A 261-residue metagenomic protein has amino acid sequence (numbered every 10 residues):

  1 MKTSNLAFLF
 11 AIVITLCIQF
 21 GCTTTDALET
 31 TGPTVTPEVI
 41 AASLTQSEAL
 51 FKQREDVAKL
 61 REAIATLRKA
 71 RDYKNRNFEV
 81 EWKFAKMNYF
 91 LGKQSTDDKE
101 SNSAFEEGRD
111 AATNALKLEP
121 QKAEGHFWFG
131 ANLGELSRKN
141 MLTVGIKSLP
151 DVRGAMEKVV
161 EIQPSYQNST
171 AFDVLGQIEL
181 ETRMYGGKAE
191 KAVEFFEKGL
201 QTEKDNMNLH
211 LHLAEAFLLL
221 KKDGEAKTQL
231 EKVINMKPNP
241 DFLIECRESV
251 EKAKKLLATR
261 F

Functional and structural regions predicted by a protein language model:
C22-K74, F78-F90: N-terminal leader/linker segments that initiate helical-solenoid repeat arrays
K52-E55, A85, F90-K99, E135-V144 (+4 more regions): Short coil/turn linking the two alpha-helices of tandem helical-hairpin repeats
K52-R68, S101-T113, G145-R153, Y185-V193: Helix-turn-helix repeat elements of alpha-solenoid scaffolds
N75, P120, P164-Y166, K204: Short coil turns that delineate tetratricopeptide repeat
V80, G125, N168-A171, L209 (+1 more regions): TPR alpha-solenoid repeat register
R109, K147-E157, L218, D223-D241: TPR/TPR-like (Sel1-like) alpha-helical repeat modules
K158-K198: Alpha-helical adaptor scaffolds
